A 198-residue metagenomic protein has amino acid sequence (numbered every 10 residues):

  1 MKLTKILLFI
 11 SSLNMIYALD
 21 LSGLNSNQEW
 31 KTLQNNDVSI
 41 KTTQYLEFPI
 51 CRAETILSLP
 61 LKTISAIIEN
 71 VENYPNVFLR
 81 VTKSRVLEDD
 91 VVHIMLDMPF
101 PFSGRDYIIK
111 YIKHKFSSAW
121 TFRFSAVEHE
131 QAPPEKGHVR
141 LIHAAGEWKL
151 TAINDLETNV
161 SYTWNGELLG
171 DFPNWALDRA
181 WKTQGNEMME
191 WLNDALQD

Functional and structural regions predicted by a protein language model:
K2-F9: Sec-dependent signal peptide recognition, specifically the positively charged N-region followed immediately by
I10-A18: Hydrophobic h-region of N-terminal signal peptides that target proteins for export in Gram-negative bacteria
A18-D89, N159: Hydrophobic ligand-binding cavity/cleft-lining segments
L19, D106-D155: Hydrophobic-ligand binding "helix-grip"
K41-T42, V92-P99, F124-A126: Short beta-strand segments that buttress and anchor functional surface loops
L57-L61, M98-F100, K115, E128-E130 (+1 more regions): Beta-strand elements of well-folded, non-transmembrane domains
N70-K115: Mid-length scaffold segments of soluble, non-membrane domains
A132-R140, G166-E187: A short acidic/glycine-rich loop-to-helix N-cap element
